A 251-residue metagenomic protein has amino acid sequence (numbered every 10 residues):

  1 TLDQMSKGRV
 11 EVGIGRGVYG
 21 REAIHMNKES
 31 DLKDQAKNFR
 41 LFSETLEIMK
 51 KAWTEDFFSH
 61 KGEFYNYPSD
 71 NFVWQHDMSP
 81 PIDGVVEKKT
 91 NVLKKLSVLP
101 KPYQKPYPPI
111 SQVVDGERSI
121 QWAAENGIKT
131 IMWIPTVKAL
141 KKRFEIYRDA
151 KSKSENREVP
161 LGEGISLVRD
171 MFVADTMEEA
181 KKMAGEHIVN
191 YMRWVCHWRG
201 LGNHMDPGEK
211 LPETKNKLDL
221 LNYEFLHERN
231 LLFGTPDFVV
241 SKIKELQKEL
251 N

Functional and structural regions predicted by a protein language model:
T1-K7: Active-site-proximal alpha-helical scaffold in enzymes
R9-G13, P109-S111, K129-I131, G162-V168: Structural preference for beta-strand elements that scaffold enzyme active sites
R16-G20, F64, G116, T136 (+1 more regions): Active-site-proximal loop/turn and secondary-structure-junction residues that shape catalytic pockets, frequently
E22-D34: Surface-exposed, active-site-proximal loop segments in enzymatic domains
Q35-K101, K138-L250: An alpha-helical appendage that flanks or caps ligand/catalytic pockets
P102-P109: A local structural motif
V113-A139, R143-F144: A conserved active-site cap/scaffold subdomain adjacent to cofactor or substrate pockets
